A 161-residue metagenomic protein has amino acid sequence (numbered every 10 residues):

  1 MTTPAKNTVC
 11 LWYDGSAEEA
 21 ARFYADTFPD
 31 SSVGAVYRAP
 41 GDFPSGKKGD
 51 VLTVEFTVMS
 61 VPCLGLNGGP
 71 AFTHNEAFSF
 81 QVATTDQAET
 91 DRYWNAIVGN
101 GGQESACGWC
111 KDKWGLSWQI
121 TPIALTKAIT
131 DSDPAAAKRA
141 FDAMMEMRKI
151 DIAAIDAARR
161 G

Functional and structural regions predicted by a protein language model:
A5, D50-L52, E76-F78: Residues that flank catalytic or metal-binding motifs in active/ligand-binding sites
C10-S60: Core segments of cupin and vicinal oxygen chelate
Y13, T27, V58-P62, T73-H74 (+3 more regions): Vicinal oxygen chelate
A21, D91-W94, F141: Extracytoplasmic/secreted envelope proteins and their assembly/folding machinery, especially bacterial periplasmic
F43-S45, E76, G161: A charge-rich, low-complexity, intrinsically flexible signal that marks solvent-exposed coils, linkers, repeats
L66-G68: Active-site-proximal beta-strand/loop segments in catalytic clefts of secreted hydrolases
A124-R139: A short, polar/charged loop-to-alpha-helix boundary motif
A136-G161: Acidic/histidine-enriched, glycine/proline-rich intrinsically disordered or flexible terminal extensions
